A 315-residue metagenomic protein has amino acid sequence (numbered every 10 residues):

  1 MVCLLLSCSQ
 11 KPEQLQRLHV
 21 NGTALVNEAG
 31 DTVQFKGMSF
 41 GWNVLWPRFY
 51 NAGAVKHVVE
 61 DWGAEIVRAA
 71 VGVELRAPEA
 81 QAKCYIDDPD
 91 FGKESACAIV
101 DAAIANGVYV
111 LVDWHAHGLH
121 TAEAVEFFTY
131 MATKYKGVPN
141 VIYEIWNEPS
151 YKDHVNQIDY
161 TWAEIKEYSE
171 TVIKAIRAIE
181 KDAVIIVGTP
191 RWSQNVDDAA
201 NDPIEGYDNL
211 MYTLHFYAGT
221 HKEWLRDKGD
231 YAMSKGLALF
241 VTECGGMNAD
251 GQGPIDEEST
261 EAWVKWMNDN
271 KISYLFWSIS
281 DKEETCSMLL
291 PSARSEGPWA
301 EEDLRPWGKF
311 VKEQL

Functional and structural regions predicted by a protein language model:
M1-L4: Bacterial N-terminal signal peptides
L6-S7, L239: Glycine-centered signal
C8-R68, I86, F310-Q314: N-terminal carbohydrate-binding accessory modules
R17, W42, P47, Y109 (+5 more regions): Extracellular glycoside hydrolase catalytic/binding regions
N27, D113, E243: Acidic active-site catalytic centers that drive phospho-/nucleotidyl reactions and related ester hydrolyses
Q34-F35, A69-E79, F91, D153 (+2 more regions): A short alpha-helix capping/helix-coil boundary motif
N51-Y130, E170-E180, D256-K271: Aromatic-lined substrate-binding rim segments of carbohydrate-active enzymes
